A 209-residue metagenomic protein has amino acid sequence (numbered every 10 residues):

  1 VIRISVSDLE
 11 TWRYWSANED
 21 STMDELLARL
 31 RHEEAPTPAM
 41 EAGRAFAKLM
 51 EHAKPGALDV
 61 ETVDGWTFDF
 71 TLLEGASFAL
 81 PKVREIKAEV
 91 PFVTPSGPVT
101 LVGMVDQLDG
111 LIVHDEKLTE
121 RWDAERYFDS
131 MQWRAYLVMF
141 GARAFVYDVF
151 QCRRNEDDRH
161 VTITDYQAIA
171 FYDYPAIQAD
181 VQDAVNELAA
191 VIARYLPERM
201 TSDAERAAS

Functional and structural regions predicted by a protein language model:
V1-V105, R206: Metal-dependent nuclease catalytic cores that hydrolyze phosphodiester bonds in DNA/RNA, characterized by
S16-E19, F70, R126, L137 (+1 more regions): Short, isolated positions within intrinsically disordered regulatory regions of eukaryotic proteins
G65-D69, E156-D157, T162, P197 (+1 more regions): Solvent-exposed, non-transmembrane amphipathic alpha-helical segments
P81-V191: Mg2+/Mn2+-dependent nuclease catalytic core
A179-S209: Non-catalytic C-terminal interaction segments of nucleic acid-processing enzymes
